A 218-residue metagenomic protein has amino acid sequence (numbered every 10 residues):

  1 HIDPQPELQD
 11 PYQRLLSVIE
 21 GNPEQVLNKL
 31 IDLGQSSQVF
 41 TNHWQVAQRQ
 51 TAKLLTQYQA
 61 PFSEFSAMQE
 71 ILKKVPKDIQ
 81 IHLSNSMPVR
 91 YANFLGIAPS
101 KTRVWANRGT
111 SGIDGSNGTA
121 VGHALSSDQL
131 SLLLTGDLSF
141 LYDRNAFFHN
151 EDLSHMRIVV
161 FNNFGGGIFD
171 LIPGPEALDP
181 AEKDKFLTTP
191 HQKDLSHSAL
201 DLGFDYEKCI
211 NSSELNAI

Functional and structural regions predicted by a protein language model:
H1-D3, G21, E64, I81-N85 (+3 more regions): General beta-strand structural signal in soluble alpha/beta enzymes
H1-Q45, N150-E151, I172-P173: Glycine-rich, acidic loop regions that bind phosphate or pyrophosphate groups
P6, N85-M87, N163-G165: Glycine-rich beta-alpha junction loops
D10, K29, E70, R90-A92 (+1 more regions): Phosphate- and divalent-cation-binding pockets in alpha/beta enzyme and binding domains that engage nucleotide-derived
Y12-Q13, S17-E20, L54-P61, K185-T189 (+1 more regions): Hydrophobic alpha-helical scaffolding
P23, S37-W44, Q48, A60-M68 (+4 more regions): Generic structural signal for well-ordered, non-membrane alpha-helical segments in soluble metabolic enzymes
Q45-D128: Active-site diphosphate/adenylate-binding microenvironment
F94-I218: Thiamine diphosphate
